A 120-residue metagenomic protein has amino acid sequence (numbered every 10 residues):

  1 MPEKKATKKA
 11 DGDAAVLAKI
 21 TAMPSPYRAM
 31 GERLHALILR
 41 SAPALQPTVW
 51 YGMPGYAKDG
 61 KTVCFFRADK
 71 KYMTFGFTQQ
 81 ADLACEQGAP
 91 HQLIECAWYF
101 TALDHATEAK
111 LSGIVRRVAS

Functional and structural regions predicted by a protein language model:
M1-S120: Charge-dense, helix-prone N-terminal extensions
